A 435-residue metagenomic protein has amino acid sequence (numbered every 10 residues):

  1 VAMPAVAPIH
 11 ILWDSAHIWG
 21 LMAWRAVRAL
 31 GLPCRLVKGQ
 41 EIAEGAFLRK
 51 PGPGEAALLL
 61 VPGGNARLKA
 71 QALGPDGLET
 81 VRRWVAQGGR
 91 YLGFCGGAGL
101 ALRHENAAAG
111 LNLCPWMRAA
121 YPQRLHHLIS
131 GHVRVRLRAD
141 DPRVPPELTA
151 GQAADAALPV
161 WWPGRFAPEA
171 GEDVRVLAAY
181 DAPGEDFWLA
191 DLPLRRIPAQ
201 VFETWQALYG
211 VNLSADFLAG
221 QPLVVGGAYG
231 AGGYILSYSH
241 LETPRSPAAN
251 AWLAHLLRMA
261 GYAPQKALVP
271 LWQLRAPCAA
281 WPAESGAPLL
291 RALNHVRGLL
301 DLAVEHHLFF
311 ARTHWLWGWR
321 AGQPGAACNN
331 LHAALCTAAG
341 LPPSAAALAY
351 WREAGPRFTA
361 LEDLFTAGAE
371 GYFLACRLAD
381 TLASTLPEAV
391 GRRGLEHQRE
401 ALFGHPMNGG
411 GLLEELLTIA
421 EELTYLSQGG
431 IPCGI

Functional and structural regions predicted by a protein language model:
P4-I9: Extreme N-terminal starter segment of soluble prokaryotic enzymes
H10, L92, N112, R175-L177 (+1 more regions): Hydrophobic/aromatic beta-strand patches that form the interior of the parallel beta-sheet core in alpha/beta enzyme
I11-A16, K38-Q40, V61-N65, Y180 (+1 more regions): Structural motif
S15-A16, G96-L100, L271, A276: Short beta-alpha junction loops
W19-A107: Helical hinge/lid and interdomain linker segments adjacent to catalytic or ligand-binding clefts that mediate domain
R67, Q71-P163: A glycine-rich, often tryptophan-bearing local segment used as a flexible ligand/cofactor-contacting loop or short
V133-G230, Y238-R245, G318: Catalytic beta-strand/loop cores that center a nucleophilic Ser/Cys/Thr and support acyl-enzyme chemistry
A219-V224, Y229-I435: Extracellular ligand-binding/catalytic regions of CAZymes and related secreted enzymes and adhesion modules
